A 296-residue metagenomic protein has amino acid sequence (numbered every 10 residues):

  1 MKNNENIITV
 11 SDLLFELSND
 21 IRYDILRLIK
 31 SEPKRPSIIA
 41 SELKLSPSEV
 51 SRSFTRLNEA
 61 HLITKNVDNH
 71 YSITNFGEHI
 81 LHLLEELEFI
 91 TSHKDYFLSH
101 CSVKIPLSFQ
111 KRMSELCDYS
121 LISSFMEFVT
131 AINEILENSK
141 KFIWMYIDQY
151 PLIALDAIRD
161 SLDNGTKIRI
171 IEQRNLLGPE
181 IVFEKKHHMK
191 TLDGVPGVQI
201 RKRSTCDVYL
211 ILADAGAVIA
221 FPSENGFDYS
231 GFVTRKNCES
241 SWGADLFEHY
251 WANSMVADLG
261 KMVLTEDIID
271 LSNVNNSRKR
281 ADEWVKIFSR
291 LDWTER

Functional and structural regions predicted by a protein language model:
M1-L87: Basic, Lys/Arg-rich alpha-helical nucleic-acid-recognition elements, primarily the DNA-binding modules of transcription
D24, I168-K185, D245, W251 (+2 more regions): Short, compositionally biased leader-like segments
G77-K104: Conserved segment of winged-helix/HTH DNA-binding domains
F97-I170, R290-R296: PLD-like (HKD) phosphodiesterase/transphosphatidyltransferase domain
S102-P106, T234-A257: Short, solvent-exposed cationic patches
Q173-A213: HKD-type phospholipase D/PLD-like phosphodiesterase module
Q199-S240, F247: HKD (HxKxxxxD) catalytic microenvironment of the phospholipase D
F247-E295: Cysteine/selenocysteine-centered motifs that mediate thiol-based redox chemistry or coordinate metal-sulfur cofactors
